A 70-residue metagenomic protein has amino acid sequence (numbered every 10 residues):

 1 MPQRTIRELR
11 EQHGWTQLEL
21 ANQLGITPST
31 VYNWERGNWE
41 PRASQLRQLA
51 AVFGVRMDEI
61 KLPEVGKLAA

Functional and structural regions predicted by a protein language model:
M1-Q12: A short, Lys/Arg-rich alpha-helix, primarily the initiator
T5, T16, R42-Q45, R56: Residues that mark the N-terminal boundary/hinge immediately upstream of a DNA-recognition element
Q12, N33, A51, D58-A70: Short, charged recognition helix plus adjacent turn of helix-turn-helix-like nucleic-acid-binding domains
G14-N33: Short alpha-helical DNA-recognition segment
G25, S44-E59: DNA major-groove recognition helix of helix-turn-helix/homeodomain DNA-binding modules
